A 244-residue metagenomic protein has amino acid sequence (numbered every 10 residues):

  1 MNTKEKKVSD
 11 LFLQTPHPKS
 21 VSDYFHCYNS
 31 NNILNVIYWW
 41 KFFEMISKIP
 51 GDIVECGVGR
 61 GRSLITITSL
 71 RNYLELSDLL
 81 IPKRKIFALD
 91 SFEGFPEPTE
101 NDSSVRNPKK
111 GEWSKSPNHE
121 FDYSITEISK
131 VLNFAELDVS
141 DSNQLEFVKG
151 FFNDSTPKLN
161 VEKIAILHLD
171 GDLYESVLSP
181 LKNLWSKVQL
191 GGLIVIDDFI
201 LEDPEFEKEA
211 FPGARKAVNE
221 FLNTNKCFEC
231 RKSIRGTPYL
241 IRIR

Functional and structural regions predicted by a protein language model:
M1: Extracytoplasmic cell-surface/polysaccharide-interacting catalytic and binding patches
K4-S30, W40, S47-R244: S-adenosylmethionine/decaboxylated-SAM
L34-Y38: N-terminal pre-P-loop "Q-motif" helix
